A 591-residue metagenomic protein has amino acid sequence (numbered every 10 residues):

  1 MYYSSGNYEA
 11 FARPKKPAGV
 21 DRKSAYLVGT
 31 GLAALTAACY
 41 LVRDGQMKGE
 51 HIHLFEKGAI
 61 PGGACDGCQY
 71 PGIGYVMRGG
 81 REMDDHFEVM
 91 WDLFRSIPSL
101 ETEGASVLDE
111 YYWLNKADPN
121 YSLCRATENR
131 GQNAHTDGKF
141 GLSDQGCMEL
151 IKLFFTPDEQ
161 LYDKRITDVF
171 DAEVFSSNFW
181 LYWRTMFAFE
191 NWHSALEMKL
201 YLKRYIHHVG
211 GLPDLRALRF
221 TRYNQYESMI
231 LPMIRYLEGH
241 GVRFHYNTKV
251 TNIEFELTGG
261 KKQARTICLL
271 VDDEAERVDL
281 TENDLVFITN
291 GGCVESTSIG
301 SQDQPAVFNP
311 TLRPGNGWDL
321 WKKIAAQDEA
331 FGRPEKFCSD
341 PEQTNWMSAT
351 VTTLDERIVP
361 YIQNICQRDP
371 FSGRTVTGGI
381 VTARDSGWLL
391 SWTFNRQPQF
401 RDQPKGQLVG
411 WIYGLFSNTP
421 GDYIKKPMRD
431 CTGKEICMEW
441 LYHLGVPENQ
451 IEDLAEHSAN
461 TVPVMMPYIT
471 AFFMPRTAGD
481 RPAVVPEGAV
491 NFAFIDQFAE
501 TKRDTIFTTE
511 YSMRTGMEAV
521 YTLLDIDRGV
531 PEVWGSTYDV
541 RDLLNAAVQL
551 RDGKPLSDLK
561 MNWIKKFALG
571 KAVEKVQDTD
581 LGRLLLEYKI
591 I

Functional and structural regions predicted by a protein language model:
M1-A25, R43-H51, L550-I591: Extreme N-terminal leader/targeting segments of oxidoreductases
G29-G31: Glycine-rich Rossmann-fold phosphate-binding loop(s) that bind the pyrophosphate of adenine dinucleotide cofactors
A34: N-terminal Rossmann-fold NAD(P) dinucleotide-binding loop
V42-Q69: Glycine-rich FAD pyrophosphate-binding loop
G72-W113: Conserved FAD-binding subdomain of flavin-dependent enzymes
L100-H207, R219-F220: Rossmann-like flavin
K203-L285, N290-G291, D303-Q304, N309-W318: Helical element adjacent to the flavin cofactor pocket in flavoenzyme catalytic cores
H207-T221, N283-L285, N290-T515, Y521-G535: C-terminal segments that line or cap access tunnels to active or ligand-binding sites in enzymes and enzyme-associated
